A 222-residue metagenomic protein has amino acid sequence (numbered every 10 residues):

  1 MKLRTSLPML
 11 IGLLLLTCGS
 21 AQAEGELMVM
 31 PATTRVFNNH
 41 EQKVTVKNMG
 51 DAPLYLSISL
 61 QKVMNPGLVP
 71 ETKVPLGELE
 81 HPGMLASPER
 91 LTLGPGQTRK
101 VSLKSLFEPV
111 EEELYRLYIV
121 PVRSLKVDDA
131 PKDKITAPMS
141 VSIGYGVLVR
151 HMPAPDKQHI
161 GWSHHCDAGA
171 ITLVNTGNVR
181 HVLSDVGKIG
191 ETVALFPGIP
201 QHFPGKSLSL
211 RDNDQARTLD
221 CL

Functional and structural regions predicted by a protein language model:
M1-T5: Positively charged n-region of N-terminal signal peptides that target proteins for export
P8-T17: Bacterial N-terminal signal peptides
C18-Q22: Bacterial Sec-dependent signal peptides at the C-terminal "C-region" and cleavage site
E24-G94, T98-L222: Intrinsically disordered, low-complexity regulatory regions in eukaryotic proteins
